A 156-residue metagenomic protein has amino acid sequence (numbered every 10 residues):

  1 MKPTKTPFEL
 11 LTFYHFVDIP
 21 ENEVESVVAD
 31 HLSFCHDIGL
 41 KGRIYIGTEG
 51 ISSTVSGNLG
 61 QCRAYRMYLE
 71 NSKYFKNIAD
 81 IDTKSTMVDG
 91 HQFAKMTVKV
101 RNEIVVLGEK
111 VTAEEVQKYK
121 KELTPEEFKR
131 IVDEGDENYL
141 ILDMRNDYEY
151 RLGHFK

Functional and structural regions predicted by a protein language model:
M1-K156: Cytosolic catalytic domains that perform sulfur/thiol-centered chemistry
